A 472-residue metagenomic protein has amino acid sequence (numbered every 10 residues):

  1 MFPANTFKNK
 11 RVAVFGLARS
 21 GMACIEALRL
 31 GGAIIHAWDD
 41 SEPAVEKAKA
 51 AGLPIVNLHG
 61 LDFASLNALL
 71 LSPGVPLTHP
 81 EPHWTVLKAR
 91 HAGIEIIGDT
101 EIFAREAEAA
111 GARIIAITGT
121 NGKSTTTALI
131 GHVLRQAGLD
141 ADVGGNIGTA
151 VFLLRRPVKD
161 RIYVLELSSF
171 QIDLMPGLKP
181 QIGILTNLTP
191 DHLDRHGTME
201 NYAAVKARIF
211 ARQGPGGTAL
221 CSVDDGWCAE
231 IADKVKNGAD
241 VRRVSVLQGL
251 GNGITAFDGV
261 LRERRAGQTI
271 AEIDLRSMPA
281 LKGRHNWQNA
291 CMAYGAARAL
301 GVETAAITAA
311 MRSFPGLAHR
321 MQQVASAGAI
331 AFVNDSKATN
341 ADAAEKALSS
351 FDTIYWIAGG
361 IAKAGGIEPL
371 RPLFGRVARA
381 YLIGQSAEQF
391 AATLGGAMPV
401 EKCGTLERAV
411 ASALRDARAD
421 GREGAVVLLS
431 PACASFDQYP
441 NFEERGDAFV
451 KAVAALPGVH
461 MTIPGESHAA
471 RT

Functional and structural regions predicted by a protein language model:
M1-G98, I102, L456, S467-T472: N-terminal leader/targeting and accessory segments in enzymes
P3-R11, M22-G31, I273-V377, A392: Nucleotide phosphate-binding/pyrophosphate-handling subdomain across enzymes that bind or process nucleotide phosphates
L28, L69, I117, N146 (+11 more regions): Residue-level signal for inorganic ion chemistry
A33-D40, A219-V223, I357-A358, V377-S386: Short internal beta-strands
D39, L58-H59, I97-I102, D142-G144 (+4 more regions): Beta-strand->loop->alpha-helix junctions that form or flank phosphate-binding loops in nucleotide-handling enzymes
D39-A44, L58-L61, E101, G148-T149 (+4 more regions): Short, polar loop motifs at secondary-structure junctions
F63-A64, P73, L77-V223, W227-D240 (+3 more regions): Phosphate-binding loop of NTP-binding sites
I367-A425, I463-T472: C-terminal helical cap/extension that packs against the catalytic core of soluble nucleotide-cofactor enzymes
